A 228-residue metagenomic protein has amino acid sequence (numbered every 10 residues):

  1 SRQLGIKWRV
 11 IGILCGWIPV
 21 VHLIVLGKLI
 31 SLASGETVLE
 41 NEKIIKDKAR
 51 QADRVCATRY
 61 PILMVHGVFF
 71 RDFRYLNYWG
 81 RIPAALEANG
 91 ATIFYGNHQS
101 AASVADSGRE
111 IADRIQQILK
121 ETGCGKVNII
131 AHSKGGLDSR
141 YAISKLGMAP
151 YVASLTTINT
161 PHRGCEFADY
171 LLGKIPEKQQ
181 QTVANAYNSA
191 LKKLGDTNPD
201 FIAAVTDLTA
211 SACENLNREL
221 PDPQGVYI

Functional and structural regions predicted by a protein language model:
S1-G80: Flexible, membrane-associating and regulatory peripheral segments of lipid-active enzymes
G27-I30, R74-Y75, A105, Y141 (+1 more regions): Short, function-defining helix-loop hinge/capping sites that tune catalysis or transport
R54-K126: Active-site catalytic motif of lipid deacylating hydrolases and related acyltransferases
C56-A57, T122, G147-P150, L220-P223: Extracellular/periplasmic catalytic domains that process cell-envelope and extracellular macromolecules
Y60-P61, A153, V226: Residue-level detector of short, conserved catalytic/binding motifs and their immediate flanks
H66, I93, R109-C213: Serine-dependent carboxylesterase/thioesterase catalytic core of lipase-like alpha/beta-hydrolase/SGNH enzymes
N215-I228: Acidic, glycine-rich loop-and-strand cores that form catalytic or ligand-binding grooves in diverse globular domains
